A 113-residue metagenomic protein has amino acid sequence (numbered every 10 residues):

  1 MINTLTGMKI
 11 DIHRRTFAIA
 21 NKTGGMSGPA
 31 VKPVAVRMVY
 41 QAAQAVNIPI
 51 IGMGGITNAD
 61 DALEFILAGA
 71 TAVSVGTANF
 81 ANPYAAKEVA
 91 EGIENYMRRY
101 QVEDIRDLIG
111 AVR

Functional and structural regions predicted by a protein language model:
M1-M8, G55-I56, D60-E88: Glycine-rich phosphate-binding active-site loops on the catalytic face of alpha/beta enzymes
M1-Q44, I48: Glycine/Thr-rich beta-alpha phosphate-binding loop at enzyme active sites
I10-G24, I66, A78-E103: C-terminal helical cap(s) of enzyme catalytic domains, especially alpha/beta-barrels
K32, I48-D60: Glycine-rich beta-to-alpha transition loops that act as phosphate-gripper elements at the mouths of alpha/beta enzyme
M38, T77, D107: Contiguous, function-dense segments enriched for cysteine-driven chemistry and partner/ligand-binding capacity
V46-I50, A70-T71: Short, well-ordered coil/turn segments that N-cap beta-strands
D107-R113: A short, charged, Gly/Pro-tolerant segment at domain boundaries
